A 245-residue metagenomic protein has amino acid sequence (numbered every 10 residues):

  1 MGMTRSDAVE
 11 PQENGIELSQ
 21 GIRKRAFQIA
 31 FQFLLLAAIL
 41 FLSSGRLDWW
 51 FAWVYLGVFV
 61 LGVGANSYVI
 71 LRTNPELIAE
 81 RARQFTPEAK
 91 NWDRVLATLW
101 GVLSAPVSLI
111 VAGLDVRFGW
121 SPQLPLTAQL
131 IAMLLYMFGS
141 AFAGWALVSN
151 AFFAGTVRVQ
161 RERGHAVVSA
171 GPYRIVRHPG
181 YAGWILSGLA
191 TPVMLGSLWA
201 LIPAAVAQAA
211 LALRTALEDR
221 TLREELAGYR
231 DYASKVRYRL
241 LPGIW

Functional and structural regions predicted by a protein language model:
M1-I22: Short, Lys/Arg-rich, polar N-terminal cytosolic tail immediately upstream of the first transmembrane signal-anchor
L18-R23, F27, P87-T98, L226: Interhelical loop and helix-boundary elements at the membrane-water interface of polytopic inner-membrane proteins
R23-I39, V58-G64, T127-A151, R161-W245: Hydrophobic transmembrane alpha-helices
A38-W53: Short, hydrophobic transmembrane alpha-helix segments
F51-L56, W120-L130: Non-cytosolic membrane-interface motifs at loop->transmembrane helix junctions
G64-A79, W145-G155: Membrane-water interface of transmembrane alpha-helices
L77-L103, V159-P172, Y238: Juxtamembrane helix-capping/reentrant segments at transmembrane boundaries
V102-L124, W184-A200: Alpha-helical transmembrane segments and their membrane-interface junctions in multi-pass membrane proteins
